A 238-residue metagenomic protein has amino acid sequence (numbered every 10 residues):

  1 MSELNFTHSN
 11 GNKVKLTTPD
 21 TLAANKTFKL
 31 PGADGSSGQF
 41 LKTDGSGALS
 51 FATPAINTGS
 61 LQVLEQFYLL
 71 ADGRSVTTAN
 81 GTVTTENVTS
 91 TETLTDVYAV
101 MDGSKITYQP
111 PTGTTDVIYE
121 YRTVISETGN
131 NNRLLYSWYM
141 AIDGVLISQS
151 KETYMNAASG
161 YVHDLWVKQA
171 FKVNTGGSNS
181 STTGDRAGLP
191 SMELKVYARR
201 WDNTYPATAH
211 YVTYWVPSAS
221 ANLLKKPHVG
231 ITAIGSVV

Functional and structural regions predicted by a protein language model:
M1-N57: Extracellular repetitive beta-rich solenoid segments
N57-V238: Extracellular jelly-roll beta-sandwich "head" domains, especially the C-terminal globular C1q domain
